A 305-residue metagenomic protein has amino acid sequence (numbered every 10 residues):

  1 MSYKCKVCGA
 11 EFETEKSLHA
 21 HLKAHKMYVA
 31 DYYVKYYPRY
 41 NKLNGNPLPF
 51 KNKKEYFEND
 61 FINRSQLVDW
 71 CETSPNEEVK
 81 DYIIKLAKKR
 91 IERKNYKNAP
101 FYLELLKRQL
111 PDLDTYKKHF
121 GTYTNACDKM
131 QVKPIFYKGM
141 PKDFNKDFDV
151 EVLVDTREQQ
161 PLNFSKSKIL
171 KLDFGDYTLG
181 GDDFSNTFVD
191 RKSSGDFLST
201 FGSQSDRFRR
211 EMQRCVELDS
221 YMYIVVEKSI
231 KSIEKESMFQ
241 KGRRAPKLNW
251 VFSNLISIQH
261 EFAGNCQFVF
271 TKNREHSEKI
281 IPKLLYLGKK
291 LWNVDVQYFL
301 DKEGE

Functional and structural regions predicted by a protein language model:
M1-K4, E11-N41: C-terminal recognition-helix end and immediately following basic linker of small zinc-binding "finger" domains
Y3-K6, E72, R90-R93, Y102 (+1 more regions): Short, recurring structural edge motifs at helix starts
T14, N52, T122, T271-N273: Alpha-helix N-cap recognition
Y32-Y37, N125-M140: Short Lys/Arg-enriched helix C-cap and helix-to-coil transition segments that create basic nucleic-acid-contact patches
L43-N95, V132-G139: Basic, amphipathic alpha-helix used for nucleic-acid engagement in HTH/winged-helix/SANT-Myb modules and analogous
L67-S74, K117, Q131-S185, D196-S205 (+1 more regions): Non-catalytic C-terminal interaction segments of nucleic acid-processing enzymes
Q109-P134: Charge-enriched amphipathic alpha-helical scaffolds
T187-S193: Conserved catalytic cores of phosphodiester-cleaving nucleases, focusing on short active-site segments
